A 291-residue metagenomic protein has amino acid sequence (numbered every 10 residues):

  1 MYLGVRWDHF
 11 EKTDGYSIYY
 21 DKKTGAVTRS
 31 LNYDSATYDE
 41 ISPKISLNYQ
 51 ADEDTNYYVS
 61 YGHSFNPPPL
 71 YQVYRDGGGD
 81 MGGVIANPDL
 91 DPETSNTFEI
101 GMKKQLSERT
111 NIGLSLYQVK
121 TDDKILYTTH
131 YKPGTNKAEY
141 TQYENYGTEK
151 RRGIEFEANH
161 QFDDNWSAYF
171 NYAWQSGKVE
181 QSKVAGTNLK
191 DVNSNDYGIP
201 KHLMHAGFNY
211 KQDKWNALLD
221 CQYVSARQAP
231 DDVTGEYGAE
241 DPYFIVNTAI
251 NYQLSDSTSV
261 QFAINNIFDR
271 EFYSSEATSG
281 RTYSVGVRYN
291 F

Functional and structural regions predicted by a protein language model:
M1-D52, V184: Signature of Gram-negative outer-membrane beta-barrel scaffolds
H9-F10, G113, Y117-T121, A138 (+3 more regions): Gram-negative outer-membrane beta-barrel transporters
T13-K22, Y71-D76, G83, I125-K132 (+4 more regions): Outer-membrane beta-barrel translocator domains and adjoining extracellular loop/strand segments of Gram-negative
A26-D34, G83-P88, T97, E139-N145 (+4 more regions): Extracellular loop and loop/strand-boundary signature of outer-membrane beta-barrel proteins
I41, I45, V59, P92 (+3 more regions): Conserved C-terminal beta-signal and adjacent last beta-strands/turns of outer-membrane beta-barrel proteins
Q50, N56-G62, N66, D89-R152 (+3 more regions): Membrane-embedded beta-barrel scaffold of Gram-negative outer-membrane proteins
